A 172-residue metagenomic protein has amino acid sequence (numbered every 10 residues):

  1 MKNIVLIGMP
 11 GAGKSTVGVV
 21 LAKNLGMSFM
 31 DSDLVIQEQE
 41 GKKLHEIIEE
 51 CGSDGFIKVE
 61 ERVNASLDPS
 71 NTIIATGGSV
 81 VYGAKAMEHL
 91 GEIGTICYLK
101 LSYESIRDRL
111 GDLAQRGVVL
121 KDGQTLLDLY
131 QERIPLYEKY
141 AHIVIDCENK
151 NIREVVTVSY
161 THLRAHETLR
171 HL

Functional and structural regions predicted by a protein language model:
L6: Hydrophobic anchor at the beta1->P-loop junction of P-loop NTPases
M9: P-loop (Walker A) phosphate-binding loop of NTP-binding proteins
A12: ATP-binding Walker
S15: Walker A/P-loop
L34-G91: ATP-dependent small-molecule kinase phosphotransfer cores that center on conserved nucleotide phosphate-binding segments
I93-P135: A glycine- and Lys/Arg-enriched "phosphate-lid" helix/loop adjacent to the NTP-binding pocket of small-molecule kinases
Y140-V155: Phosphate-binding beta-loop-alpha motif at adenosine-nucleotide cofactor sites
T161-T168: Conserved small/polar residues in nucleotide/adenosyl-binding loops
